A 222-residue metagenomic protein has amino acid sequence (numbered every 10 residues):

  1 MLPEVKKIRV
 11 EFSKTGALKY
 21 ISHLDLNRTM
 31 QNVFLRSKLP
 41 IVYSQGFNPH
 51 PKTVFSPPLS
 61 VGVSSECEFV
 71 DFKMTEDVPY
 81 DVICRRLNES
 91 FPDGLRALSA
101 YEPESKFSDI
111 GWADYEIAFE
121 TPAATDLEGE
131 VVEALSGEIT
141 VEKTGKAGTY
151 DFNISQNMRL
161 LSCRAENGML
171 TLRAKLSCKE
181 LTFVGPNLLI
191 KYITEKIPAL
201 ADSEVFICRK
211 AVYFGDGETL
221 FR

Functional and structural regions predicted by a protein language model:
M1-Y20, T53-V63, M74-D77: Extended low-complexity, intrinsically disordered regulatory tracts
F12-K14, F72-V78, I117-A123, A174-C178: Short beta-strand-to-loop capping motifs
L18-I41: N-terminal ordered "arm"
K19-L24, D77, D81-V82, E180-N187: Ordered, soluble secondary-structure elements with a strong preference for glycine-centered loop motifs and nearby
V42-F72, E104-K106: Short, charge-patterned binding micro-sites
E66-A118: Ordered, amphipathic secondary-structure segments that act as subunit-interaction surfaces in large macromolecular
V82-F91, D126-S136, L188-I190: Short amphipathic alpha-helices in soluble, non-transmembrane regions that often serve as interface/regulatory elements
S136-R222: Core RNA-modification/binding signature centered on pseudouridine synthases
